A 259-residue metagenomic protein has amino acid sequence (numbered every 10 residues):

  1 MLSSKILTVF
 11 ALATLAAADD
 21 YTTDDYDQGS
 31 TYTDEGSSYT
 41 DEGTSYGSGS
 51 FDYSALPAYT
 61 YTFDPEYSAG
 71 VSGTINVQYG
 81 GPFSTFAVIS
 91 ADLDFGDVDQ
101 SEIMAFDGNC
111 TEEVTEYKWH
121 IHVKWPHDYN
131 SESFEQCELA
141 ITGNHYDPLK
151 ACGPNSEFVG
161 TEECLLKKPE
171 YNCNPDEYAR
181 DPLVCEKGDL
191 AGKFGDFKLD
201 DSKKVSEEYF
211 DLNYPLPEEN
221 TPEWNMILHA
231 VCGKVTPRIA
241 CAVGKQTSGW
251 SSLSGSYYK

Functional and structural regions predicted by a protein language model:
M1-D20, K259: Fungal secretory targeting signals
D19-K259: N-terminal leader/targeting pre-sequences
